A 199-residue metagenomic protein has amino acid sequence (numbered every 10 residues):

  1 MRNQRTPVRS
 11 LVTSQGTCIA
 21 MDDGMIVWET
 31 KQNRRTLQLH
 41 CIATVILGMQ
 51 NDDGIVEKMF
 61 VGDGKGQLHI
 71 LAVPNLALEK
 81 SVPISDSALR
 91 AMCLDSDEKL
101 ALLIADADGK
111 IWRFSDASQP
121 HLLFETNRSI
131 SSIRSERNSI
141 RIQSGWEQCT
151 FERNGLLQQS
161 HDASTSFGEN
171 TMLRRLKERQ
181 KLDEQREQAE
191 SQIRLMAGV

Functional and structural regions predicted by a protein language model:
M1-R2, Q32-L39, A77-P83, S118-F124 (+1 more regions): A short beta-strand motif characteristic of beta-propeller blades
Q4-V12, L39-N51, D86-L94, N127-R137 (+1 more regions): Repeated scaffold domains used in trafficking and secretory/extracellular systems, primarily beta-propellers
S14-G16, V56-E57, K99-L100, R137-N138: Short coil/turn segments that connect the beta-strands within blades of beta-propeller domains
T17-A20, M59-G62, L102-A105, R141-S144: Conserved beta-strand element within WD40/beta-propeller blades
I26-W28, H69-I70, K110-R113, C149-T150: WD40 beta-propeller blade core
E29-K31, N51, V73, F114-A117 (+1 more regions): Inter-blade boundary loops/turns of WD-repeat beta-propellers
S129, G145-V199: Terminal intrinsically disordered, low-complexity extensions flanking WD-repeat/beta-propeller proteins
